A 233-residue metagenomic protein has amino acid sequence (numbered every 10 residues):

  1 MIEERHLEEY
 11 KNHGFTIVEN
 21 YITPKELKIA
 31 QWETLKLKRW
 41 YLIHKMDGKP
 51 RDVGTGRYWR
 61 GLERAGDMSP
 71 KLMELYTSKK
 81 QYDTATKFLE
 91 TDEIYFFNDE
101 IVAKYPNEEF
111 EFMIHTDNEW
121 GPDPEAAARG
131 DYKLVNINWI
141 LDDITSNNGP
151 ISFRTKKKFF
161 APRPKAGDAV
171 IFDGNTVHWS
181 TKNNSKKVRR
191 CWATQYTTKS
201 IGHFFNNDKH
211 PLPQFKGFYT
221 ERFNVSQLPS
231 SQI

Functional and structural regions predicted by a protein language model:
M1-H13, E19-A126, N224: Non-heme Fe(II)-dependent double-stranded beta-helix
K71, T84, N136-I140, W179: Short, hydrophobic/aromatic alpha-helical segments in well-folded domains
T84, F153, A169, T176-I233: Non-heme Fe(II)/2-oxoglutarate
N98-I101, I137-W139, W192-Y196: A structural signal for short, well-ordered beta-strand segments
P106-P164, I201-H210: Catalytic core of non-heme Fe(II) oxygenases with the double-stranded beta-helix
N118-E119, N175-V177: Short beta->alpha connector loops
